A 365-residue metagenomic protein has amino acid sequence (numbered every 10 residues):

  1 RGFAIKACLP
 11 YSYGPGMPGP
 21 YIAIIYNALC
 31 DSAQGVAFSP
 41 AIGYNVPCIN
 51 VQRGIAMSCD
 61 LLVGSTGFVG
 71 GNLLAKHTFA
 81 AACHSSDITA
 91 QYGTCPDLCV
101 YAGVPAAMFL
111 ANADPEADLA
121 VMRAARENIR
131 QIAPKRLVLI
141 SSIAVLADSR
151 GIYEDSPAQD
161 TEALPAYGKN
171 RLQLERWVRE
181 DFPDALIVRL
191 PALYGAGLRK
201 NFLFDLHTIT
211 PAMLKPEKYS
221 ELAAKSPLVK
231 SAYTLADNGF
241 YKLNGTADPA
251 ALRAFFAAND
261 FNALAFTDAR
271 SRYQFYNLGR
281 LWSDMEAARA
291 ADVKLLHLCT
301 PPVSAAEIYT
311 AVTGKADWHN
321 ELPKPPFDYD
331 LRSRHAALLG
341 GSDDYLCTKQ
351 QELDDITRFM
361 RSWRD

Functional and structural regions predicted by a protein language model:
L9, G19, A37-P40: Short, low-complexity intrinsically disordered segments enriched in A/P/G/S/L with frequent Arg, especially at protein
P15, T89-K135, L139-E154: NAD(P)H-binding glycine-rich loop region in Rossmannoid oxidoreductase-like domains and their noncatalytic homologs
D60-H77: N-terminal Rossmann NAD(P)H-binding glycine-rich loop of SDR-like oxidoreductase domains
F79-Y92: A short beta-strand-loop structural module common to alpha/beta enzyme folds
P115, L119, S156, D160-L172 (+1 more regions): Short-chain dehydrogenase/reductase
L164-L186, P191, P227: Active-site Tyr-X1-5-Lys
D184-Q274, R280: NAD(P)-dependent short-chain dehydrogenase/reductase
D268, Y276-H335, Q350-D365: Mid/C-terminal beta-alpha module of Rossmann-like enzyme folds, strongest in SDR-family dehydrogenases/epimerases
